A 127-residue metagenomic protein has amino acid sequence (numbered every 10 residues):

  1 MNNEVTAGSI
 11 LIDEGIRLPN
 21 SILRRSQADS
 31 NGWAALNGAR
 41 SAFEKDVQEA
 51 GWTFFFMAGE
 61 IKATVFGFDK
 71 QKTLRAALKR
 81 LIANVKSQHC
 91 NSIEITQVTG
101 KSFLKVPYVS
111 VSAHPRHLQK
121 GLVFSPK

Functional and structural regions predicted by a protein language model:
M1-D29, A39: N-terminal leader/targeting segments
V5, S26, I61, V111-A113: N-terminal cationic amphipathic segment used for targeting or macromolecule association
V5-I12, A76, R80-A83, F124-K127: Bimodal feature
A7, R17, G100, L122-V123: Intrinsically disordered, low-complexity segments enriched in glycine/proline and serine/threonine
G15, N31, V98, H114-K120: Solvent-exposed coil/turn segments that connect beta secondary-structure elements in extracytoplasmic/periplasmic
S21-F103: Short, well-ordered alpha-helical segments
K105-K127: C-terminal edge-of-domain segments
